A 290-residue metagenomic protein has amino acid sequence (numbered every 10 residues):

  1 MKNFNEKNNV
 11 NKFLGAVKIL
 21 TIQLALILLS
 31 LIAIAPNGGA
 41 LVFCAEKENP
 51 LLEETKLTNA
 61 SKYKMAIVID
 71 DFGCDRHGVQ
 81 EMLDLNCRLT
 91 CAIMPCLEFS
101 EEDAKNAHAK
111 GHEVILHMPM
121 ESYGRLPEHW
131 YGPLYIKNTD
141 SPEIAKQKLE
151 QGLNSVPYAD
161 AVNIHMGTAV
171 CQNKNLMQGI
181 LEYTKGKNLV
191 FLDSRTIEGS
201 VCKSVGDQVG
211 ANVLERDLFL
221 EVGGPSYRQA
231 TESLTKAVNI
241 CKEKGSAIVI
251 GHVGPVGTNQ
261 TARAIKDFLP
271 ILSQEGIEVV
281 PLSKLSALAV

Functional and structural regions predicted by a protein language model:
N5-A25: Bacterial N-terminal signal peptides that target proteins for export
K18, I22-Q23, I27-I67, G73-E81 (+2 more regions): N-terminal pre-catalytic segment of deacetylase/amide-hydrolase enzymes
L57-E128: Active-site beta->alpha N-cap acidic-glycine motif
M65-I69, L89-C91, V114-M118, V162-I164 (+4 more regions): Hydrophobic faces of well-ordered beta-strands that scaffold small-molecule active sites in alpha/beta enzyme cores
I69-F72, T90-C96, N163-N173, N188-G199: Catalytic beta/alpha-barrel core
W130-N154, C171-L176, K203-C241: Alpha-helical scaffold elements lining the catalytic groove of polysaccharide deacetylases
E150-V170, K244-V253: Active-site groove signature of glycoside hydrolases
G186-I197, V256-V290: C-terminal domain-boundary segment and adjacent tail
